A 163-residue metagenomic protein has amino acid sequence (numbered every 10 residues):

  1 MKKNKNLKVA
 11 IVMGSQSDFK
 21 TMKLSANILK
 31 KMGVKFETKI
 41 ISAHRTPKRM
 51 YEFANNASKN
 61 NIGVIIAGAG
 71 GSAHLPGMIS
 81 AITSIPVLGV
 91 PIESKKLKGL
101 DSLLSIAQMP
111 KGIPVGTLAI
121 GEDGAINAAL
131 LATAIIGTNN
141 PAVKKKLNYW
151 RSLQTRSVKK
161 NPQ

Functional and structural regions predicted by a protein language model:
K2-K3, L7, M13-K20, L24 (+1 more regions): C-terminal binding/interaction regions
L7-R45: Glycine-rich phosphate/diphosphate-binding loop of Rossmann-like nucleotide-binding domains
K8-M13, E37-K39, I65-A67, L88 (+1 more regions): Short glycine-rich or small-residue beta-strand-to-loop segments that form or flank ligand, phosphate, metal/Fe-S
Q16, I41-A43, G70-G71, I92-K95 (+1 more regions): Short, ordered loop/turn segments at secondary-structure junctions
S25-K31, N55, I82-S84, T133-A134: Short, solvent-exposed amphipathic alpha-helical segments in soluble enzyme and RNA/protein-processing domains
T38-K59: N-terminal beta-loop-helix "entrance" segment that forms/cooperates in small-molecule cofactor or anionic ligand
T46-K48, A69, K96-L100: A general structural motif
F53-K95: Glycine-rich phosphate-binding loop
